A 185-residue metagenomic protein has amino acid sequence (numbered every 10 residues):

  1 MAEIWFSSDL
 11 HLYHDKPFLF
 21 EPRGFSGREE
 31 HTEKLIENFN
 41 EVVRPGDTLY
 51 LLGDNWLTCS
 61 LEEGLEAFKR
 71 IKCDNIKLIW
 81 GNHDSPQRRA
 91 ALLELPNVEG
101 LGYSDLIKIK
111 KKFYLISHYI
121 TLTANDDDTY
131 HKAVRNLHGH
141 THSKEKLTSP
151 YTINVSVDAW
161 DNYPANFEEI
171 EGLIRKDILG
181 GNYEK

Functional and structural regions predicted by a protein language model:
M1-S26, A159-K185: Acidic, histidine-bearing metal-coordination/catalytic regions of metal-dependent phosphoesterases
A2-S7, L12-I109: Core catalytic region of metal-dependent phosphoesterases/phosphodiesterases, especially metallo-beta-lactamase-like
E94-E184: Conserved beta-sheet core of the metallophosphoesterase superfamily
